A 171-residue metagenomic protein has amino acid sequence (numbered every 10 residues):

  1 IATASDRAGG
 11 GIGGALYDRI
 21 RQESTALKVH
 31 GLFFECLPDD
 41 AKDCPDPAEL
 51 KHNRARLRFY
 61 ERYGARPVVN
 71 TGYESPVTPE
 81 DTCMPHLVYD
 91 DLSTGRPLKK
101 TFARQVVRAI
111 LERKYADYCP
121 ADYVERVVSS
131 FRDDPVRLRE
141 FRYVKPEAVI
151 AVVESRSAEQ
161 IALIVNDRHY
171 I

Functional and structural regions predicted by a protein language model:
I1-T3, D18-E23, L32-E35: Hydrophobic, well-ordered secondary-structure scaffolds
A2-G9, P38: A short, internal acetyl-CoA/4′-phosphopantetheine-binding micro-motif in the GNAT/acyltransferase core
G9-A26: Conserved acetyl-CoA-binding loop-helix of GNAT-fold acetyltransferases
S24-A48: Conserved GNAT acetyl-CoA-binding A-motif
E35, D46-P79: Conserved catalytic-core motifs of GNAT/GCN5-like acyltransferases
H52-N53, Y73-Y123: C-terminal "cap" of GNAT-fold acetyltransferases
I110-V165: Long hydrophobic alpha-helical segments typical of transmembrane helices together with their membrane-interfacial
H169-Y170: A short beta-loop-alpha structural element at the N-terminal edge of CoA-dependent acyl/N-acetyltransferase catalytic
